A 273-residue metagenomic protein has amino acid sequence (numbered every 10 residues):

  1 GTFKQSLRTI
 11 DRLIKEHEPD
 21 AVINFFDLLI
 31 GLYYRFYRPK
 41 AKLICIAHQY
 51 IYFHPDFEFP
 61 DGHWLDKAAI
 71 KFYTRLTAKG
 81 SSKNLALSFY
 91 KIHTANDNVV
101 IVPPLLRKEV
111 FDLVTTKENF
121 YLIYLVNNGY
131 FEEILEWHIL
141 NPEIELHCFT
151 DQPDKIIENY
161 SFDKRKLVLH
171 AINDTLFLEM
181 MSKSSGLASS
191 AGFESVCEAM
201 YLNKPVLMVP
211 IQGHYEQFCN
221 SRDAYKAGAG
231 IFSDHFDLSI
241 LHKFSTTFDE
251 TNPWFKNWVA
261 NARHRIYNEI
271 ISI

Functional and structural regions predicted by a protein language model:
G1-A21, L29: Conserved nucleotide-sugar donor-binding subdomain of glycosyltransferases
V22-F25, L178-C219: A donor-sugar binding/catalytic signature common to diverse glycosyltransferases and related nucleotide-sugar
V22-Y37: An aromatic- and histidine-rich active-site surface loop
F26-L29, L87-I92, C148-E158: Short, polar loop motifs at secondary-structure junctions
Y37-I101: Active-site-proximal region of nucleotide-activated glycan assembly enzymes, centered on histidine/acidic-rich loops
L76-K83, Y90, G228-I273: Leloir-type glycosyltransferase catalytic cores
L105-E109, V114-K183: Donor-nucleotide binding loops and adjacent catalytic segments primarily of GT-B fold Leloir glycosyltransferases
E158-S161, P205-E250: Nucleotide-sugar donor-binding patch of glycosyltransferase catalytic domains
